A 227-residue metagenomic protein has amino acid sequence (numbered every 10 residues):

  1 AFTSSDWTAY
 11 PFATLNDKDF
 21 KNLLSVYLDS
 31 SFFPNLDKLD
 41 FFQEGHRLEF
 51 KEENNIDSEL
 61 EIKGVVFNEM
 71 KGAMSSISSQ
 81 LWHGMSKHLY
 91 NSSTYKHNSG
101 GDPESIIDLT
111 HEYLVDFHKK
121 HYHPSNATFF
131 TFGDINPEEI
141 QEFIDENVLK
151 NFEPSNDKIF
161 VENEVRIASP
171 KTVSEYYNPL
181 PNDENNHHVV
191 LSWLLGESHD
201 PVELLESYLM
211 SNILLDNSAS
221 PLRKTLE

Functional and structural regions predicted by a protein language model:
A1-A168, Y177-E206, N212-T225: Charge-rich, well-structured scaffold segments of protease-associated domains
T172-V173: Acidic glycine/aspartate-rich repeat arrays in secreted/surface proteins
